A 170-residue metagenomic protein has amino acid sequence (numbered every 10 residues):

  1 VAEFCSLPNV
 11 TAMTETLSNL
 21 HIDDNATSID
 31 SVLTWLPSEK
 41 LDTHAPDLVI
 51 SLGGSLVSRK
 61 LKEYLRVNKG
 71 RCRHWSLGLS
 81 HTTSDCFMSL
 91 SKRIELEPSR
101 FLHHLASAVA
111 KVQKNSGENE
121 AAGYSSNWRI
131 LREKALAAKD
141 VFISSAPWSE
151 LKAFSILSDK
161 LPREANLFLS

Functional and structural regions predicted by a protein language model:
V1-W75: Glycine-rich, anion-gripping cofactor-binding loops and their flanking helix/strand elements in enzyme active sites
Y64-S170: Phosphate/pyrophosphate-binding active-site segments
